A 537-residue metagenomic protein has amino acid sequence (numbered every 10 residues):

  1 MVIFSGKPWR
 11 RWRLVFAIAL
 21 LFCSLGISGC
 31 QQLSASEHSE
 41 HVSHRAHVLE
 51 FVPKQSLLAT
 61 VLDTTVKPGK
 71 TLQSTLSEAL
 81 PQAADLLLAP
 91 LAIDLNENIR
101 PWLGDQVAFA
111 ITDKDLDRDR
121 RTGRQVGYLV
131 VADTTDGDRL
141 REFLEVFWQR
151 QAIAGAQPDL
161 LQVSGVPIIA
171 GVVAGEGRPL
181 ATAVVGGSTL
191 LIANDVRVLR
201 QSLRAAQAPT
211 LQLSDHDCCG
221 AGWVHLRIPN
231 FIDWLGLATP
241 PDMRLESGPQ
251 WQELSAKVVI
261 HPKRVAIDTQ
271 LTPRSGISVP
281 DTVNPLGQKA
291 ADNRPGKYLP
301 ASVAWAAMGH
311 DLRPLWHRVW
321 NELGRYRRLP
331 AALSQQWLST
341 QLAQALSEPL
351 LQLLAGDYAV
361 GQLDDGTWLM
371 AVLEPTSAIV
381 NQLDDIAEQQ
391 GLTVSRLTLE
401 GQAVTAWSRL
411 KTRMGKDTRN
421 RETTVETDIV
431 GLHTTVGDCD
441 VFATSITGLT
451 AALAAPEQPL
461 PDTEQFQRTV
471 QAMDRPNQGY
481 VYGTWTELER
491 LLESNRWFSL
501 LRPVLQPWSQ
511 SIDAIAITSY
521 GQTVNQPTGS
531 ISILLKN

Functional and structural regions predicted by a protein language model:
I3-F16: Bacterial N-terminal signal peptides that target proteins for export
A17-G26: Bacterial N-terminal signal peptides
G29-Q125, A132-I153, G165, A266-D365: Structural boundary/hinge residues at secondary-structure and domain interfaces
H38-V48, V185-G186, N194-D195, S214-V319 (+1 more regions): Leucine-rich, highly hydrophobic segment in Treponema pallidum outer-membrane-associated proteins
T60, I99-C218, L351-R468: Single conserved position on a long alpha-helix in the C-terminal lobe of the eukaryotic protein kinase
K67-P68, P167, I232, Q402-V404 (+3 more regions): A short acidic, often aromatic-flanked loop/helix-cap motif at beta-alpha or helix-coil junctions that lines enzyme
P90, R468-T469: Extended, compositionally biased alpha-helical segments that mediate assembly or anchoring
P90, W337, A378, P476-G479 (+1 more regions): Alpha-helix boundary/N-cap detector
